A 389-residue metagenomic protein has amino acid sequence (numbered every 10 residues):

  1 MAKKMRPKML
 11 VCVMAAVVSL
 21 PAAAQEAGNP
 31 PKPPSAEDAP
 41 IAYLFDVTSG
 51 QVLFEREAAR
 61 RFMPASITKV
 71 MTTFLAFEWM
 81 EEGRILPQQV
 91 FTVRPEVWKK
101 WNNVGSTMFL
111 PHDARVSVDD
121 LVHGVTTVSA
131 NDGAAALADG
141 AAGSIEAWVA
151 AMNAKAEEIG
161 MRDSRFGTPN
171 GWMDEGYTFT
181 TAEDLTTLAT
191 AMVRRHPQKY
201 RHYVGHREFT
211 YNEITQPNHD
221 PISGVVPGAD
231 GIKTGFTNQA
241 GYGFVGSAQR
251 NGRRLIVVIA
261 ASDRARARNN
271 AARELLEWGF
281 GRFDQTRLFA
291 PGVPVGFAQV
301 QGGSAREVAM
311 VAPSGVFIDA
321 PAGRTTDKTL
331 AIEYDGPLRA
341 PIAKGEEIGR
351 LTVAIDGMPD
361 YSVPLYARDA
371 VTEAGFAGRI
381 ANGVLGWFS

Functional and structural regions predicted by a protein language model:
A2-V11: Bacterial N-terminal signal peptides that target proteins for export
K4, P21-A22: Glycine-centered signal
V11-S19: Bacterial N-terminal signal peptides
A24-T186, T190-R195: Active-site-adjacent loops and short helices of periplasmic peptidoglycan-processing enzymes
R162-R165, G176-S389: Domain-terminus/edge residues, biased toward the C-terminal soluble/receptor-binding domains of extracytoplasmic
